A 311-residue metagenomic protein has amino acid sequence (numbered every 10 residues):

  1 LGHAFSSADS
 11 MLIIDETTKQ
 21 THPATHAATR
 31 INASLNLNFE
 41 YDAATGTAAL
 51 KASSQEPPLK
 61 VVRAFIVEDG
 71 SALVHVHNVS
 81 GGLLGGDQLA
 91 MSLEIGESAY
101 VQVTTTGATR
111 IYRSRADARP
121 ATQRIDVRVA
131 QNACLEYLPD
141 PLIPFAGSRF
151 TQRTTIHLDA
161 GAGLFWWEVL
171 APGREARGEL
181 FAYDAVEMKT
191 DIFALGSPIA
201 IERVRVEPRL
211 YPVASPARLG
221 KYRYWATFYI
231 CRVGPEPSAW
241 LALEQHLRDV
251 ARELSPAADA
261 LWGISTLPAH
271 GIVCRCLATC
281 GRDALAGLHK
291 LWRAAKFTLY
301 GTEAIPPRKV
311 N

Functional and structural regions predicted by a protein language model:
L1-H3: Low-complexity, intrinsically disordered Ser/Thr/Pro- and acidic-rich segments
F5, D9-P141, A146, R153: N-terminal, charged/glycine-rich beta-strand/loop interface patches
L12-E16, H22, A28-S34, N38-E56 (+10 more regions): N-terminal intrinsically disordered, cationic/polar leader segments that include organellar targeting peptides
L59-R63, Y112-D117, G147-R149, E175-E179 (+2 more regions): A short, polar/proline- and glycine-enriched secondary-structure boundary/capping micro-motif
Y100-Q102, C134-E136, G163-F165, A226-T227 (+1 more regions): Structural motif
L170-N311: A structural signal for small-residue-enriched, beta-sheet-centric alpha/beta enzyme cores and oligomeric scaffold folds
